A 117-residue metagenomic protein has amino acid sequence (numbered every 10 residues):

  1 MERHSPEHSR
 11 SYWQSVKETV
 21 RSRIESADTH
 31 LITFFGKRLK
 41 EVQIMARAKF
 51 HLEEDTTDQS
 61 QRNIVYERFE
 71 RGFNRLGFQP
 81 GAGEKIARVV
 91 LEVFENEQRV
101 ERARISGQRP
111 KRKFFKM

Functional and structural regions predicted by a protein language model:
M1-M117: Domain-level signature for soluble enzymes in the chorismate/prephenate branch of the shikimate pathway
